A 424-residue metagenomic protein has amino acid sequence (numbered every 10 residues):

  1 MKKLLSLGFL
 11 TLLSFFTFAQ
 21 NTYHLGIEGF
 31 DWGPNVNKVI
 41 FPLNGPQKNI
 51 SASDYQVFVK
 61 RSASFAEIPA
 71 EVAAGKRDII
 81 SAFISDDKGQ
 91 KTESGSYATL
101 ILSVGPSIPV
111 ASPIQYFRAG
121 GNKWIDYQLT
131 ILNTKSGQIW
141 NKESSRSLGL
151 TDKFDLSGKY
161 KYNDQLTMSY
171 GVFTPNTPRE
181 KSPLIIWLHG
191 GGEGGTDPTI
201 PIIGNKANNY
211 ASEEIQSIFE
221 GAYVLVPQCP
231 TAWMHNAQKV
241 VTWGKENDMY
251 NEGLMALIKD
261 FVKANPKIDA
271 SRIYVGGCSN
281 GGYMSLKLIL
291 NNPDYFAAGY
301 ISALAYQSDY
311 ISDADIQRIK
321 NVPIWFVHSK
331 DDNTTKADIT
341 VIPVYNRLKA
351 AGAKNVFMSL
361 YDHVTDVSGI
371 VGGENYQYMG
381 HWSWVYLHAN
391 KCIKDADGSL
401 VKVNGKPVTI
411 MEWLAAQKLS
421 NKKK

Functional and structural regions predicted by a protein language model:
L7-S14: Bacterial N-terminal signal peptides
Q20-I40, G45-Q47, D54, V59-S182 (+1 more regions): A domain-start/cap signature at the N-terminus of enzymes
N176-E180, A237-S279: Gly/Ser-rich "nucleophile elbow"/oxyanion-hole loop immediately N-terminal to the catalytic nucleophile in hydrolases
L184, G191-E252: Active-site machinery of serine-nucleophile hydrolases
L188-G190, A303, H328-S329: The conserved beta1-alpha1 loop
E220-A222, R318-I324: Short, proline-enriched alpha-helix->beta-strand connector loops that line the catalytic pocket of alpha/beta-hydrolase
V262-R318: Primarily recognizes the serine-hydrolase "nucleophile elbow" in alpha/beta-hydrolase and SGNH/GDSL folds
W325-V327, D331-T334, I339, Y345 (+1 more regions): C-terminal catalytic histidine-bearing segment of alpha/beta-hydrolase fold enzymes
